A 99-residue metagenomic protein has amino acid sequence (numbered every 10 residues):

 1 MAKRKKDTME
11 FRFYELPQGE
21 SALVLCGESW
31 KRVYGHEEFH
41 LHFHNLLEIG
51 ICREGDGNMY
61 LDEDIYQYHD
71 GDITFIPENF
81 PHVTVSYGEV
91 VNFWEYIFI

Functional and structural regions predicted by a protein language model:
M1-I73: Generic protein-terminus/edge-of-domain signal
C52-E54, P77, Y87: A short, compositionally biased micro-patch
Y66, I73-T74, H82, V90: Amphipathic, positively biased hydrophobic alpha-helical segments used for protein targeting and membrane insertion
N79-I99: Ligand-binding loop in jelly-roll beta-barrel domains
